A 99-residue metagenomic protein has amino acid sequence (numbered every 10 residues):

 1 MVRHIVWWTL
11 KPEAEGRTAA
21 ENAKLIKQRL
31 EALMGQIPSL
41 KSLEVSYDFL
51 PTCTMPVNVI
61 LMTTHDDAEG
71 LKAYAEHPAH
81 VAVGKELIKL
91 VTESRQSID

Functional and structural regions predicted by a protein language model:
M1-V57, D66-A73, D99: Short S/T/G/P-rich N-terminal loop/turn motif that feeds into the first structured element of a domain
A68-Q96: C-terminal structural segments of small proteins and small subunits
